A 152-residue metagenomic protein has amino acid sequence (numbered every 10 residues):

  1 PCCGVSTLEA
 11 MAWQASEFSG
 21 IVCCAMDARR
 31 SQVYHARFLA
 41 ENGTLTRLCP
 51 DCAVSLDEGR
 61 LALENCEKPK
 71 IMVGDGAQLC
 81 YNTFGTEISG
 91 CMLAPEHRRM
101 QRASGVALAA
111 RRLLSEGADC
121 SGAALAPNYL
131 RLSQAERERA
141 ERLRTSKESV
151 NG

Functional and structural regions predicted by a protein language model:
P1-Q101, Y129, Q134: Surface "functional belts" at beta-alpha junctions
A94-G152: Acyltransferase
